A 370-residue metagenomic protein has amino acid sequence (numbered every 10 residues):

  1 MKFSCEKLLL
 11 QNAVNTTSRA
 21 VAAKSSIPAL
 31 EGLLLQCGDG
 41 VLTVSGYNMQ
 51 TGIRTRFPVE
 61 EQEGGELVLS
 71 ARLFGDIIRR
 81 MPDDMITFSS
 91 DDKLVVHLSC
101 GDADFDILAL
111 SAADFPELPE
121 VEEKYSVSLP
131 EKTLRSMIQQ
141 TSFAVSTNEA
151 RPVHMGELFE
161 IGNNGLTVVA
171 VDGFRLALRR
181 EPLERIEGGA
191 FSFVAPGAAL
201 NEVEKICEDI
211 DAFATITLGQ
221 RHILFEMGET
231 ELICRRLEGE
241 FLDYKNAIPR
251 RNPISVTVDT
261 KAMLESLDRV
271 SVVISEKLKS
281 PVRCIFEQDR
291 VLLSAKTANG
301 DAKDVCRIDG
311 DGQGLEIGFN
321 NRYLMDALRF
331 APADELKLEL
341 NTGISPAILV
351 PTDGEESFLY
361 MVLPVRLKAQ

Functional and structural regions predicted by a protein language model:
M1-Q370: Structural preference for solvent-exposed beta-strand-turn elements and adjacent flexible terminal/loop segments within
